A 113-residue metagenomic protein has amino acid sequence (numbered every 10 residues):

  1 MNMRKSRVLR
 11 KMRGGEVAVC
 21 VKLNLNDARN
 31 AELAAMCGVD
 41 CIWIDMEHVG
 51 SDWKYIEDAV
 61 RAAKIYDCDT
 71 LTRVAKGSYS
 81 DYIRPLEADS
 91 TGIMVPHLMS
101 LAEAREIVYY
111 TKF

Functional and structural regions predicted by a protein language model:
M1-F113: Expand to "…catalyze enediolate/carbanion chemistry for C-C bond making/breaking, isomerization, decarboxylation
